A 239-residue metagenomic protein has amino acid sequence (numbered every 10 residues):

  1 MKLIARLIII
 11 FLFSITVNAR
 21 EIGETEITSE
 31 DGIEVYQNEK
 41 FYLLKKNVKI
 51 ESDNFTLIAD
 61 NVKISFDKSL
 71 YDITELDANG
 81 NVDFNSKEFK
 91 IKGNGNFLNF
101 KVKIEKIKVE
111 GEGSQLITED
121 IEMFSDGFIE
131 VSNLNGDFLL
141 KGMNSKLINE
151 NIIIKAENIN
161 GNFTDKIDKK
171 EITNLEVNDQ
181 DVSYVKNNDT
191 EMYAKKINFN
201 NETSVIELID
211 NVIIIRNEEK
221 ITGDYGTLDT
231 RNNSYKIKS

Functional and structural regions predicted by a protein language model:
K2-I10: Sec-dependent signal peptide recognition, specifically the positively charged N-region followed immediately by
I10-N18: Hydrophobic h-region of N-terminal signal peptides that target proteins for export in Gram-negative bacteria
N18-S239: N-terminal amphipathic/hydrophobic interface segments
